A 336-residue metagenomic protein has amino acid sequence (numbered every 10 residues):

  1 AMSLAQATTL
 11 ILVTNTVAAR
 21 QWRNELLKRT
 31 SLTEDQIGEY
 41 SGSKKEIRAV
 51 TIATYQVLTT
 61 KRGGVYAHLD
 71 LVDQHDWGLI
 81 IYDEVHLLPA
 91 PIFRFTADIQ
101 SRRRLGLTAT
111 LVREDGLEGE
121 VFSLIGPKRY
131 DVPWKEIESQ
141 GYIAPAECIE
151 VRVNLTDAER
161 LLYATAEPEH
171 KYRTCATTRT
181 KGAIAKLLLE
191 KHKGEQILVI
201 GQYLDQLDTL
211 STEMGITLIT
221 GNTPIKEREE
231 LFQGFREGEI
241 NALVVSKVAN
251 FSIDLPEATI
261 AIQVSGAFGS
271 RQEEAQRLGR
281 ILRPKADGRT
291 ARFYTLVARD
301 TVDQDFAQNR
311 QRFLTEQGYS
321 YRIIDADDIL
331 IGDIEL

Functional and structural regions predicted by a protein language model:
A1, R160-T212: Conserved interdomain hinge at the start of the Helicase C-terminal
T9, T16-S43: Conserved helix-turn-beta segment of the N-terminal RecA-like "Helicase ATP-binding" lobe in SF1/SF2 helicases
R20, Q36-E39, K44-E46, L198-I200 (+2 more regions): Conserved helicase ATPase core of P-loop NTP-dependent helicases/translocases
S41-L79, L87-F95: Conserved helix/coil segment N-terminal to the catalytic DExD/H
Y55, W77, E84-H86, V248-A249 (+2 more regions): Conserved Walker B
G78-L79, E84-I149, L314: Post-DEXD/H (motif II) to motif III coupling segment of the RecA-like Helicase ATP-binding lobe
V244, F251-G266, A275, R292-L296: A short beta-strand element within the Helicase C-terminal
R280-F313: Conserved segment of the helicase C-terminal RecA-like domain
